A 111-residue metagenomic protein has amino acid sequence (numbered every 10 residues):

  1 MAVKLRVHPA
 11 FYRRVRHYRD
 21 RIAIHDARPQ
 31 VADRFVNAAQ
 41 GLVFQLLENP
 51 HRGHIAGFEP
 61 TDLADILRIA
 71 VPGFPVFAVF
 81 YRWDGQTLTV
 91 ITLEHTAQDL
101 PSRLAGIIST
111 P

Functional and structural regions predicted by a protein language model:
M1, D65, P75: Exposed loop/turn and edge beta-strand positions of beta-sandwich/beta-sheet ligand-binding modules
M1-Q40: Arg/Lys-rich, positively charged N-terminal/basic patches that mediate binding to nucleic acids
D20, A27, F44, E48-R52 (+2 more regions): Generic structural signal for secondary-structure transition and capping sites
F44-P72: A short, surface-exposed loop/turn module that caps and links secondary-structure elements
V71-P111: Enriched for short, Lys/Arg-rich terminal
